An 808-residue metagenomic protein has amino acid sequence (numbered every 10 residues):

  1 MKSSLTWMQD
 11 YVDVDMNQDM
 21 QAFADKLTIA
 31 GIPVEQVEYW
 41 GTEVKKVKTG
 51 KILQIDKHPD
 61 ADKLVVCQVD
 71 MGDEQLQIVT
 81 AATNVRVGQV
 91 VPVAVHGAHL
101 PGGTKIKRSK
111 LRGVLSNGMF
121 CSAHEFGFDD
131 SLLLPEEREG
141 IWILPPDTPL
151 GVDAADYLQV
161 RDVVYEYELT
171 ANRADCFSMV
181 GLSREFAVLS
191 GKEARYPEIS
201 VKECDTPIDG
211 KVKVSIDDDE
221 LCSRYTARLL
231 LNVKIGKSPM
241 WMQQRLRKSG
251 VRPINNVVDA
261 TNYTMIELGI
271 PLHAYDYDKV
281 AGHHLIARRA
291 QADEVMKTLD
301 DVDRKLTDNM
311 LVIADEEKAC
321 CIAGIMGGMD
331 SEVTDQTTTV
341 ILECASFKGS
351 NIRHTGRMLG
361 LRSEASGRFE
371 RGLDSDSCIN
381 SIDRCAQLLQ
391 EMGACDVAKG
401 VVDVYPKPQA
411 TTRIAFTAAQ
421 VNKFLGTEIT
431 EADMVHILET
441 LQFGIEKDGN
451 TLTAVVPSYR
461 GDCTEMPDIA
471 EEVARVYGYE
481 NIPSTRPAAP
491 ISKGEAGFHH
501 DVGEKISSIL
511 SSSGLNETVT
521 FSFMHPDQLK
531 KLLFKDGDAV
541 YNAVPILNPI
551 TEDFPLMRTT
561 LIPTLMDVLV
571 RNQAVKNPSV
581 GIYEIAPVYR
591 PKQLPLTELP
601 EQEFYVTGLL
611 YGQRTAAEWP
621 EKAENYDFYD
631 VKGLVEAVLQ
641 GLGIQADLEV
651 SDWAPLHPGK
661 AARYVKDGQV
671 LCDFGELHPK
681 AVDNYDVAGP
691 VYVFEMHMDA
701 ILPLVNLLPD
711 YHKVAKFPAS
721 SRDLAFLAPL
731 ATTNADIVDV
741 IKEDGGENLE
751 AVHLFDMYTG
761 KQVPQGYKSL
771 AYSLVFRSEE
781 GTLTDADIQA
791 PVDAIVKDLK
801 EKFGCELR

Functional and structural regions predicted by a protein language model:
M1-T206, I341, G360, E364 (+4 more regions): Phosphate-backbone binding interfaces of nucleic-acid-interacting proteins
K2, I29, T440-F443, D462 (+6 more regions): A carboxyl-terminal module marker
S3-D10, R161-T170, S223-L231, E364-R371 (+8 more regions): Short, hydrophobic beta-strand segments
Y11, F23-D25, V65, S190 (+1 more regions): Glycine/proline-enriched, intrinsically flexible loops and inter-domain linkers
E35, T49-V79, L150-G151, Q244 (+2 more regions): Conserved mixed alpha/beta core segments that line enzyme active sites in large multi-domain catalysts
L115-G127, S131, E137-W142, A155-D156 (+5 more regions): Mobile "lid/hinge" segments at catalytic clefts and subdomain interfaces of large enzymes
S190-I216, G393-V421, T427-E428: Terminal amphipathic helices with adjacent charged low-complexity linkers/tails
I414-A418, N422-V580, R722, V775-S778 (+2 more regions): Extended, well-folded interaction surfaces typified by the phenylalanyl-tRNA synthetase beta subunit core
